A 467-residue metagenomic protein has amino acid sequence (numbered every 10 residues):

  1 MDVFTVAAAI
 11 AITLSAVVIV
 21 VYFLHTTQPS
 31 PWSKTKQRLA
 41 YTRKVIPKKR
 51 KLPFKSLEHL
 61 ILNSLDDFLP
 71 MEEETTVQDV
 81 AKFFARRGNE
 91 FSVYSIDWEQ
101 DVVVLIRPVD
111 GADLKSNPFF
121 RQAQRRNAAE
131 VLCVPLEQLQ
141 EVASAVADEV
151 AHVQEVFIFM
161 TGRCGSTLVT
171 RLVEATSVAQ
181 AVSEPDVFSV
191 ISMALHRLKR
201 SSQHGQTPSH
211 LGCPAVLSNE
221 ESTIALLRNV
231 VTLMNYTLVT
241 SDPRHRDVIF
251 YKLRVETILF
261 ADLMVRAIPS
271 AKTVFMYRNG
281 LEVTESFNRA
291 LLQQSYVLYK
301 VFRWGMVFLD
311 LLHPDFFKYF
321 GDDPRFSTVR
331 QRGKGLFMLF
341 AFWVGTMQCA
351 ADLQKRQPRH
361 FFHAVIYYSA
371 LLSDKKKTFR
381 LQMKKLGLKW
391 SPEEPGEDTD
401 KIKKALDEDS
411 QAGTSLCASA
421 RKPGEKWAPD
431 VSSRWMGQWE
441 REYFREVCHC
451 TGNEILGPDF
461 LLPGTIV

Functional and structural regions predicted by a protein language model:
M1-A147, D315-F337, V344-Y367, L372-V467: PAPS-dependent sulfotransferases, especially Golgi type II membrane carbohydrate sulfotransferases
Y22, T26-P29, I46, V187-S218 (+2 more regions): PAPS-dependent sulfotransferase catalytic domain
E149-A151: P-loop NTPase catalytic core of nucleic-acid-dependent motor ATPases
V153-E155, R246: Pre-Walker A (Motif I) flank of P-loop NTPase domains
V156-T176: Glycine-rich phosphate-binding P-loop
F157, L168, L233, F260-L263: Short, hydrophobic/aromatic alpha-helical segments in well-folded domains
A175-S183: Post-Walker A helix-loop "phosphate-sensing" segment adjacent to the P-loop in P-loop NTPases
L211-L253: Intrinsically disordered, low-complexity, charge-dense segments enriched in Lys/Arg and Glu/Asp interspersed
